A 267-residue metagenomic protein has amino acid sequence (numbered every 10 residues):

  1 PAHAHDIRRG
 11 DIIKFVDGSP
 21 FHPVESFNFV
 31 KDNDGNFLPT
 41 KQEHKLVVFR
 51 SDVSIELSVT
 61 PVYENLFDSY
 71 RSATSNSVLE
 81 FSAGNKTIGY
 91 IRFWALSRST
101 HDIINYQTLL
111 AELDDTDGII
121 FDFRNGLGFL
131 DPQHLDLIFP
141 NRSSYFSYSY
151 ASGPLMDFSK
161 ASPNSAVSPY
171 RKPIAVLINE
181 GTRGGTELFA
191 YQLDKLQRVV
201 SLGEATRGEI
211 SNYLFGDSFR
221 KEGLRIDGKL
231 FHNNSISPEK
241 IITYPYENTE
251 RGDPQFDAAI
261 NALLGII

Functional and structural regions predicted by a protein language model:
A2-K31, I120-F121, L193, S201-L202 (+1 more regions): Conserved PDZ fold ligand-binding element
R9, S54, N85-G89, D115-I119 (+3 more regions): Loop/turn elements at helix/coil->beta-strand transitions in domains of secreted/extracellular proteins
G10-P20, I91-R92, E112-G128, L177: Short acidic catalytic loops
I13, P20-F21, N65-L66, A95-S99 (+3 more regions): Solvent-exposed loop/turn segments at secondary-structure junctions within structured extracellular/periplasmic domains
P20-T116, P238-I242, T249: C-terminal, low-ordered peptide segments at domain boundaries
Y90, D102-L110, D131-D136, R171-I174 (+3 more regions): Extracytoplasmic/secreted envelope proteins and their assembly/folding machinery, especially bacterial periplasmic
T100, T108, G126-L177, G181 (+4 more regions): Gly/Ser/Thr-rich loop/hinge elements
P173-K195, V200-R207: Extended C-terminal subregions enriched in glycine
